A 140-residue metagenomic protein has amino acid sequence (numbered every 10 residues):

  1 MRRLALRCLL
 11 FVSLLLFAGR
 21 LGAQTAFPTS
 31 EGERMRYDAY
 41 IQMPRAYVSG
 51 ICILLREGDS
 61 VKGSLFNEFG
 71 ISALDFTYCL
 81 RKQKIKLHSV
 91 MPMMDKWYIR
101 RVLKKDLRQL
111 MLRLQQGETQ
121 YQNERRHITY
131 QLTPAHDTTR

Functional and structural regions predicted by a protein language model:
M1-L9: Bacterial N-terminal signal peptides that target proteins for export
A23-A26, D38-Y40, I51-I53, I71 (+2 more regions): Mature, soluble, non-transmembrane domains
S30-M43: Tryptophan-anchored aromatic micro-motifs
G32-M35, G58, Q115-Q116: A short, compositionally biased
P44-G58, K62-G70: Structural recognition of beta-strand segments within beta-rich domains
